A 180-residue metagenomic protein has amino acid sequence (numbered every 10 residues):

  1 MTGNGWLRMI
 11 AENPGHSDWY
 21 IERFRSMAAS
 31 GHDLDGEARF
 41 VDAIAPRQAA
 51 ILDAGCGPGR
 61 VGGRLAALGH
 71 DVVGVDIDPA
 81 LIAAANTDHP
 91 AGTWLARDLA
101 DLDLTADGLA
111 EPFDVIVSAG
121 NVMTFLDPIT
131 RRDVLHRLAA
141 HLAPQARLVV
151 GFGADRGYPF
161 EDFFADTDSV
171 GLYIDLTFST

Functional and structural regions predicted by a protein language model:
M1-R47: Conserved class I S-adenosyl-L-methionine
Q48-G57: Conserved class I S-adenosyl-L-methionine
P58-D103: Class I SAM-dependent methyltransferase SAM/SAH-binding core
L104-V115: A short acidic, Gly/Pro-enriched loop at the edge of an enzyme's catalytic core that lines a small-molecule cofactor
D114-I129: A short SAM/SAH-binding and catalytic strip from SAM-dependent methyltransferases
R132-P144: A short glycine-rich, Lys/Arg-flanked "PGG" loop and its adjoining helix->strand segment in the class I
Q145-F152: Conserved beta-strand signature within the Rossmann-like core of class I S-adenosyl-L-methionine
L172-T180: Class I S-adenosyl-L-methionine
